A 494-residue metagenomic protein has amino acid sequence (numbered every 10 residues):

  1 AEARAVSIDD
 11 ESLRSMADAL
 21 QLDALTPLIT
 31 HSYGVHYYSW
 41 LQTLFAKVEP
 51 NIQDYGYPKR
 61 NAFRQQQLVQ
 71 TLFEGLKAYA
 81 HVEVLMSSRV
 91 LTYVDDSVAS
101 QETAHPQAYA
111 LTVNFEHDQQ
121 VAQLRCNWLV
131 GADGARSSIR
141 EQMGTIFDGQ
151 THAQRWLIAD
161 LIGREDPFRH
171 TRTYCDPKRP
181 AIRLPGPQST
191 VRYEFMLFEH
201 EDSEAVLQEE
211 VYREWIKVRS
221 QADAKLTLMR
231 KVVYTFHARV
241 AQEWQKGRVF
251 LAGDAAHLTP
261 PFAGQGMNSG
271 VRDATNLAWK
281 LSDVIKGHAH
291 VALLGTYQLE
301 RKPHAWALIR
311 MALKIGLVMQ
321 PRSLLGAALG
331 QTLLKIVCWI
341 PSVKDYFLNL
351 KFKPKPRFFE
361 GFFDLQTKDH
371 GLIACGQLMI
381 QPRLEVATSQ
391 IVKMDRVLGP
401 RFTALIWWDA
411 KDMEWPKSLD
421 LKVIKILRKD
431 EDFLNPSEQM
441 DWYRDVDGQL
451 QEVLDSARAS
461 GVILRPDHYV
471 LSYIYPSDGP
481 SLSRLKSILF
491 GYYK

Functional and structural regions predicted by a protein language model:
R4, I8-K77, G186: Active-site-adjacent segment of FAD-dependent monooxygenases/related oxidoreductases
Y33, G247, R458-S460: Short loop/turn microsegments at loop-to-beta-strand junctions
L41-Q42, D54, Q70, K77-Y79 (+3 more regions): Helical substrate-recognition/capping region of FAD-dependent monooxygenase/halogenase enzymes
A46-K47, S87, Y93, Q123 (+1 more regions): Residue-level detector of high-confidence beta-strand sites
R64, Q123-G134, D254, A404: Short hydrophobic core segments
E74, T112, Q120, W128-F236 (+1 more regions): Conserved FAD-binding catalytic core of PHBH/FMO-like flavoproteins
M86-A110, V232: A conserved short coil-to-beta-strand element within the FAD-binding core of flavoproteins
V206-S269, A289-V291, H304, M311 (+4 more regions): FAD/FMN-dependent oxidoreductases across multiple families
